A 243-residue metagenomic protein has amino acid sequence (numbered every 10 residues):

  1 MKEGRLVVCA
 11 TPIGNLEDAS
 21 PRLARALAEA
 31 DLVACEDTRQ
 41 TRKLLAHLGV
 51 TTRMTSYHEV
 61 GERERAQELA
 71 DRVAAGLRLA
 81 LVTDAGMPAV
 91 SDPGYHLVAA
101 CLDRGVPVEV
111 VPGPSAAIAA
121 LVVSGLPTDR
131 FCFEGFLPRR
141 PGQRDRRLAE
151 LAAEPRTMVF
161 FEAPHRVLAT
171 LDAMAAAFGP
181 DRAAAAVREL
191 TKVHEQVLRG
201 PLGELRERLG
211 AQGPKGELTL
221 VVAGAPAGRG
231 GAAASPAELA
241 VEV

Functional and structural regions predicted by a protein language model:
M1-E59: Glycine-rich, flexible N-terminal cofactor/catalytic loop recognition
E3, R78, T157, F161-V243: A contiguous loop/helix-start segment that scaffolds small-molecule binding in enzyme catalytic cores
A26-V33, G105-E109, T157-M158: Short active-site oxyanion
C35-E36, D92, F161: Short beta-strand scaffold positions
T51-H58, V108-E109, D129-G135, D181-A186: Short hydrophobic/aromatic-enriched beta-strand-loop microsegments
T55-E64, L137-P141: Conserved helicase motor
A75-A85, V90-P93: Ordered, amphipathic secondary-structure segments that act as subunit-interaction surfaces in large macromolecular
Y95-E154: Class I SAM-dependent methyltransferase SAM-binding "motif I" and its flanking Rossmann-like core
